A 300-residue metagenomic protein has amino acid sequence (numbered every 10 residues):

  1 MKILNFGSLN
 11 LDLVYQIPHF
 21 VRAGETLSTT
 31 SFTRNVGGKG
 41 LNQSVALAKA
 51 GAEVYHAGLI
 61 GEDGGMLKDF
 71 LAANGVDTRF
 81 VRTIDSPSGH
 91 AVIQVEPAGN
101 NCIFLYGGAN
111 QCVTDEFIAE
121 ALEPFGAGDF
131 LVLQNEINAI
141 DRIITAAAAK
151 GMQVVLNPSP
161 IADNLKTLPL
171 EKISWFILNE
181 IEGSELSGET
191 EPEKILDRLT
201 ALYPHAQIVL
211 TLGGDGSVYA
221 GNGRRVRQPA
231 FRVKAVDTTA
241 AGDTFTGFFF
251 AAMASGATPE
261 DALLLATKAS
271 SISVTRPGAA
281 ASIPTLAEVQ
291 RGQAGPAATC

Functional and structural regions predicted by a protein language model:
M1-A23: Positively charged, low-complexity intrinsically disordered leader regions
M1-L9, D69-T83, I93-R227, C300: Ribokinase/PfkB-type carbohydrate-kinase core domain
K2-I3, A23-H90, R291-P296: Substrate-binding N-lobe of the ribokinase-like
I3, D163, E193-C300: Conserved phosphate-binding/catalytic region of the ribokinase-like
L9, I60, V233: Hydrophobic pocket-lining residues within nucleotide cofactor-binding pockets
V14, F104, E185-L186, S273 (+1 more regions): Residues that scaffold the ATP/ADP-binding catalytic core of kinase and kinase-like folds
F20-T29, I177-N179, V226-P229: Short glycine/proline- and charge-enriched loop/turn segments that cap or connect secondary-structure elements
A48, A148, A254: Gly/Ala-rich phosphate-binding loop of Rossmann-like dinucleotide-binding domains, activating on the conserved
